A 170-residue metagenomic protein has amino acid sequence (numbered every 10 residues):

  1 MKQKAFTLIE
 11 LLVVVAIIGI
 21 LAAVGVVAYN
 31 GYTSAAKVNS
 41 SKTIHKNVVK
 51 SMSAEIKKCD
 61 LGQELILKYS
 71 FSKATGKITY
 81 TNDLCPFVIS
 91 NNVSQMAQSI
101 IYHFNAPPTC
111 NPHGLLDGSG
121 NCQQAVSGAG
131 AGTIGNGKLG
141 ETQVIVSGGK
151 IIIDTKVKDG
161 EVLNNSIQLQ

Functional and structural regions predicted by a protein language model:
K2, A28, S40, D154-K156 (+1 more regions): Generic N-terminal leader/processing signal
K2-T33: N-terminal single-pass transmembrane signal-anchor helix
A5-I9, I18, S41, N136 (+1 more regions): Generic N-terminal initiation segments characterized by hydrophobic and/or small/turn-forming residues
E10, T33-A36, V49, K73 (+2 more regions): Generic alpha-helical secondary structure signal
L21, Y32, K37, M52 (+2 more regions): Generic detector of bulky aromatic hydrophobic side chains
A22-G25, S53, Q95-A97: Short linear sequence motifs
S34-Q63: Membrane-proximal N-terminal amphipathic helix
K57-Q170: Periplasmic/extracellular, small/polar-rich flexible segments of pilin-like filament-forming proteins
